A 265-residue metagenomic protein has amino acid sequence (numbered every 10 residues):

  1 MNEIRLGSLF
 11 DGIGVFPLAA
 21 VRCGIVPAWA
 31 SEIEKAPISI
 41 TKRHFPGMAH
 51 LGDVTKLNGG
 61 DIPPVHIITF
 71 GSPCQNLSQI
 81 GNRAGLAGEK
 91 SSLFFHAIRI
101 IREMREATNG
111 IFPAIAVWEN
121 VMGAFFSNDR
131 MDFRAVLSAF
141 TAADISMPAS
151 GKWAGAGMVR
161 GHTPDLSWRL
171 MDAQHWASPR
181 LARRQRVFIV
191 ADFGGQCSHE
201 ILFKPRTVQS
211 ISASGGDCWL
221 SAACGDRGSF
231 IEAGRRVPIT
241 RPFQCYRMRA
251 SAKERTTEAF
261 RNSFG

Functional and structural regions predicted by a protein language model:
N2-L6: Extreme N-terminal starter segment of soluble prokaryotic enzymes
S8-G14: Class I SAM-dependent methyltransferase "Motif I" SAM/SAH-binding loop
V15, A19-V26, H44: A short, Lys/Arg-enriched amphipathic alpha-helix followed by its capping loop at the start of a domain
A30-S31: The conserved SAM/SAH-binding core of class I Rossmann-like methyltransferase domains, concentrating on the hydrophobic
E34-K35: Conserved SAM/SAH-binding beta-strand->alpha-helix loop
S39-A49: Short, conserved SAM-binding/catalytic segment of Class I S-adenosyl-L-methionine-dependent methyltransferases
L57-V65, Q79-G265: Class I S-adenosyl-L-methionine
I67-T69: N-terminal Rossmann-like NAD(P) cofactor-binding module of classical short-chain dehydrogenase/reductase
